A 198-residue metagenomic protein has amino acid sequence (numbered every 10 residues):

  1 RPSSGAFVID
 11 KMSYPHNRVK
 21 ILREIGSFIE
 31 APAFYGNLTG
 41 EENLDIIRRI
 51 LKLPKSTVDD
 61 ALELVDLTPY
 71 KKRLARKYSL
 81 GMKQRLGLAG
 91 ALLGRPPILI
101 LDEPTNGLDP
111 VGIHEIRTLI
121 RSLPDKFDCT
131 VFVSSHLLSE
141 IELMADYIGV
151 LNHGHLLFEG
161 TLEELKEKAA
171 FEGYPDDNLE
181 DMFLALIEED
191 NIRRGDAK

Functional and structural regions predicted by a protein language model:
R1-H16, K20-I21: Conserved ABC transporter NBD signature motif
D45, R49, K55-K71: Conserved ABC ATPase "signature" region
L88: Hydrophobic anchor residue at the start of the ABC signature
L99-E103: Catalytic Walker B motif of ABC-type/P-loop ATPase nucleotide-binding domains
I113-F127: Helical segment within the ABC ATPase nucleotide-binding domain
